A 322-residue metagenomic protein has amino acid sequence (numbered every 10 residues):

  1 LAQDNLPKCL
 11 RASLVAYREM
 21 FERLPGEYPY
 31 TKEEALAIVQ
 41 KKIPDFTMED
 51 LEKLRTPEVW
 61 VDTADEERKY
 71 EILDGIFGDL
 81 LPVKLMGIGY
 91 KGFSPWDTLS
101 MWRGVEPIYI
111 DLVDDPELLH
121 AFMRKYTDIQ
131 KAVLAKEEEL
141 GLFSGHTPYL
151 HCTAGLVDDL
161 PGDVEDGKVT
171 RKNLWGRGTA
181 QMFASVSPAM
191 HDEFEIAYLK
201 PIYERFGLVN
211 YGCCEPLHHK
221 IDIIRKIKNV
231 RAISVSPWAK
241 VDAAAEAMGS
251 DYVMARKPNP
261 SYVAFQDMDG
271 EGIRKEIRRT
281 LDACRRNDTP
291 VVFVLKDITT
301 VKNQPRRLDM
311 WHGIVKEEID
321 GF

Functional and structural regions predicted by a protein language model:
A2-R11, T56-F322: Active-site loop segments of alpha/beta catalytic cores
A2-Y30: N-terminal accessory alpha/beta regions
Y28-E71: A gly/proline- and charged-residue-enriched helix-loop-helix capping module
